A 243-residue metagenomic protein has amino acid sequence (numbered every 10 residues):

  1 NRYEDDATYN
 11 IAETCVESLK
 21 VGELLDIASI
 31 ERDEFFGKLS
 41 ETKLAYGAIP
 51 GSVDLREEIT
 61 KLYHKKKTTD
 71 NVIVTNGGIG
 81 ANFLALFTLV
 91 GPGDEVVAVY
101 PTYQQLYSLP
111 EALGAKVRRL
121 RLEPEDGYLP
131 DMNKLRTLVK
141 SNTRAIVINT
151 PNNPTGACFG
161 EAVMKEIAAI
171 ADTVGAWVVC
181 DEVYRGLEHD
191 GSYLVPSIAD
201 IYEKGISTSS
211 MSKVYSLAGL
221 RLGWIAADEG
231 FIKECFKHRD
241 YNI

Functional and structural regions predicted by a protein language model:
N1-G77: N-terminal small-domain helix-loop-helix segment of the aminotransferase-like
I11, T150-N153: Flexible low-complexity scaffold tracts in large eukaryotic assembly proteins
I11, T75, R118-L120, T208: Hydrophobic residues at beta-strand termini and immediately following loops that shape nucleotide-binding pockets
R32-D33, K61, T88-I148, C158-E161 (+1 more regions): PLP-dependent aminotransferase-like
R56, V96-A98, V179: Short hydrophobic beta-strand element within catalytic cores of glycosyltransferases and related nucleotide-activated
E57, T68-V72, P92-E95, N142 (+1 more regions): Short acidic capping loops at alpha-helix termini that bridge into adjacent secondary structure
E111, R118, L129-N142, P154-W177 (+1 more regions): Active-site pre-lysine segment of PLP-dependent enzymes
D200-I243: Conserved core segment of the aminotransferase class I/II
